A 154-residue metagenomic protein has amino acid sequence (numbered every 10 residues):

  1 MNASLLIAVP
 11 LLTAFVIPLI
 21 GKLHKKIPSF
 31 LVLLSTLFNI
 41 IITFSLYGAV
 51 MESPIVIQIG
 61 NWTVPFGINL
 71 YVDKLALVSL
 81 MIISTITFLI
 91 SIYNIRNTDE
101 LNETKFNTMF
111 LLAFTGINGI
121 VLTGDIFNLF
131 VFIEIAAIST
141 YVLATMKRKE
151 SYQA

Functional and structural regions predicted by a protein language model:
M1-L5, A14-T108: Transmembrane helix-loop-helix hairpins at membrane boundaries of multipass inner-membrane proteins
I7, L70-Y71, S84, A113 (+2 more regions): Short conserved micro-motifs on helix faces and helix-strand junctions that flank and scaffold key functional residues
A8-K26, T140-Q153: Cytoplasmic juxtamembrane interface segments
P10, L31, D73, D125 (+1 more regions): Divalent metal-coordination and catalytic microenvironments
P10-L11, T36-N39, S84-T87, A113-I117 (+1 more regions): Residue-level recognition of pore/gate-forming positions within transmembrane alpha-helices of multi-pass
T108-A154: Alpha-helical multi-pass transmembrane bundles of energy-transducing inner-membrane proteins
